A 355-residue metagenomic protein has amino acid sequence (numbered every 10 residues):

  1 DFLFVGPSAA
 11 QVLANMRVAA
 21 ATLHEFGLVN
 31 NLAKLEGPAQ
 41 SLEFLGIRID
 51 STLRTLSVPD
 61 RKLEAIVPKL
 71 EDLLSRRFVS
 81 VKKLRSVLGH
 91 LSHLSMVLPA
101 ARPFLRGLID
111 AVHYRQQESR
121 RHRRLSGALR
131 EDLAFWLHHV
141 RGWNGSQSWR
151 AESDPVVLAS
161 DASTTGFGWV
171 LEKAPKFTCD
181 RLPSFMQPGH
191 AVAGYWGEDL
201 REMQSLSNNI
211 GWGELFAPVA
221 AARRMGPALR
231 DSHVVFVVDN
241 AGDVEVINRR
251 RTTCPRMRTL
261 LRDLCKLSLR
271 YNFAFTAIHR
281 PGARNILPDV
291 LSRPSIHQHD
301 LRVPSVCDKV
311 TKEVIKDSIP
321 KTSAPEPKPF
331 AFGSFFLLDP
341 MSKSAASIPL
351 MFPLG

Functional and structural regions predicted by a protein language model:
D1-F26, I47-V58, L94, G242-M257: Catalytic palm subdomain of template-directed nucleic-acid polymerases, centered on the conserved carboxylate motif
D1-F4, A10, R223-L287: RNase H catalytic domain
L23, G46, I66, L70 (+9 more regions): Mobile genetic element proteins and their domesticated derivatives, centered on retroelements and DNA transposons
L28-E43, I47, F273-I286, V290 (+1 more regions): Acidic carboxylate-rich catalytic motifs and surrounding loops in phosphoryl-/glycosyl-chemistry enzymes
P38-W149: C-terminal reverse transcriptase regions that engage the nucleic-acid substrate
I49-V87, V290-G355: Flexible, low-complexity interdomain linkers flanking nucleic-acid-processing modules
S153-T165: Two-metal-ion RNase H-like nuclease active-site motif
P175-F216, G242-P255: A short, polar/acidic, helix/strand-boundary loop motif
